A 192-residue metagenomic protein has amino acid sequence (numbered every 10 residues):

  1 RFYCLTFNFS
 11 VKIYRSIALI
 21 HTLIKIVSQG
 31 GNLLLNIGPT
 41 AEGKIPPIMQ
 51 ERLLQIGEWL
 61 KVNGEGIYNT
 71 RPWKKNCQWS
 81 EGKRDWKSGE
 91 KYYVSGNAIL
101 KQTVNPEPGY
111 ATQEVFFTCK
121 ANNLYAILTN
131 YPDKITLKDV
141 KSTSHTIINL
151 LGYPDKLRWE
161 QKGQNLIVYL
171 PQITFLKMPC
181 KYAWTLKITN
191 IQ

Functional and structural regions predicted by a protein language model:
R1-Q192: Mature catalytic domains of secreted/periplasmic carbohydrate-active enzymes
